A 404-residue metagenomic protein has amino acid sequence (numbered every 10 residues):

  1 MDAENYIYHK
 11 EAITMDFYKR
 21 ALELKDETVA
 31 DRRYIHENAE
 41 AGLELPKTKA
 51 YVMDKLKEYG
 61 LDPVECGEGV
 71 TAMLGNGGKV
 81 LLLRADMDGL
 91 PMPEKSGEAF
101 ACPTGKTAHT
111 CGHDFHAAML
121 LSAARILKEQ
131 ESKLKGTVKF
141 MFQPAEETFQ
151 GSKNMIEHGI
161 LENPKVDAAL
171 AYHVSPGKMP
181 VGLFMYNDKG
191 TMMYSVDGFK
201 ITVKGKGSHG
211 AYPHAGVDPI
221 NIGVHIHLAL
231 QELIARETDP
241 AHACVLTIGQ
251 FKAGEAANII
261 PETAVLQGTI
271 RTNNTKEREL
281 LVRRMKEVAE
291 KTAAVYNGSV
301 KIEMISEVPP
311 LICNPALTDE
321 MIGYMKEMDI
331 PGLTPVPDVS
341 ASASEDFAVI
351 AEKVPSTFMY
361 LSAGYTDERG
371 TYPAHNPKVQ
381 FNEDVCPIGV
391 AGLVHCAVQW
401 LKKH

Functional and structural regions predicted by a protein language model:
Y8-H109, D114, A118-K135: Acidic/His- and Gly-rich active-site-bordering loop/insert found across diverse amide/peptide-bond hydrolases
Y18, L22-V29, G42, P46 (+12 more regions): Electropositive phosphate-/nucleotide-binding environments in soluble metabolic enzymes
I35, L83, H113, F140 (+7 more regions): Divalent metal-coordination and catalytic microenvironments
E58, V224-H404: Metal-dependent amide/peptide-bond hydrolase catalytic core, centered on the "pita-bread" metallohydrolase fold
V70, L90-M92, E98-A108, F115 (+2 more regions): Histidine/acidic-residue-rich, glycine-tolerant segments that coordinate divalent metal ions
L82-R84, P93, F199-I201, F358-A363: Non-cysteine beta-strand/loop elements that form the S-adenosyl-L-methionine
